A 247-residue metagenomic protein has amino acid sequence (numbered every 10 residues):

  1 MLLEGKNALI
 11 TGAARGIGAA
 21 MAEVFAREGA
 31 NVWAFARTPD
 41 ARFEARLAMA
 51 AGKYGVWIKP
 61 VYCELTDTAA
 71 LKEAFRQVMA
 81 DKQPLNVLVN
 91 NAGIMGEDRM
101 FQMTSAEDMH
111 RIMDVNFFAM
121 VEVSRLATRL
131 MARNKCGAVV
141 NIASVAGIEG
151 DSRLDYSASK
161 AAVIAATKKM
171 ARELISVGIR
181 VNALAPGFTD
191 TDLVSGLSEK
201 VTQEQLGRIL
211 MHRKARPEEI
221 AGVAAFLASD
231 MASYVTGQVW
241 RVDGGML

Functional and structural regions predicted by a protein language model:
L2, C136, R213-V242: C-terminal substrate-recognition "lid" of short-chain dehydrogenase/reductases
N7, A14-R15: Conserved glycine-rich cofactor-binding loop
E28-E44: Conserved glycine-rich Rossmann-like NAD(P)H-binding loop of the short-chain dehydrogenase/reductase
R99-F101, S105-H110, V194, Q205: Substrate-binding pocket helix/loop in short-chain dehydrogenase/reductase
S124, S159, T167: Active-site helix of classical SDR
R129, R172-S176, S233: Alpha-helical segment proximal to the catalytic Tyr-Lys
S144: Residue(s) in the substrate-gating loop at a strand-loop-helix junction that position the organic substrate next
